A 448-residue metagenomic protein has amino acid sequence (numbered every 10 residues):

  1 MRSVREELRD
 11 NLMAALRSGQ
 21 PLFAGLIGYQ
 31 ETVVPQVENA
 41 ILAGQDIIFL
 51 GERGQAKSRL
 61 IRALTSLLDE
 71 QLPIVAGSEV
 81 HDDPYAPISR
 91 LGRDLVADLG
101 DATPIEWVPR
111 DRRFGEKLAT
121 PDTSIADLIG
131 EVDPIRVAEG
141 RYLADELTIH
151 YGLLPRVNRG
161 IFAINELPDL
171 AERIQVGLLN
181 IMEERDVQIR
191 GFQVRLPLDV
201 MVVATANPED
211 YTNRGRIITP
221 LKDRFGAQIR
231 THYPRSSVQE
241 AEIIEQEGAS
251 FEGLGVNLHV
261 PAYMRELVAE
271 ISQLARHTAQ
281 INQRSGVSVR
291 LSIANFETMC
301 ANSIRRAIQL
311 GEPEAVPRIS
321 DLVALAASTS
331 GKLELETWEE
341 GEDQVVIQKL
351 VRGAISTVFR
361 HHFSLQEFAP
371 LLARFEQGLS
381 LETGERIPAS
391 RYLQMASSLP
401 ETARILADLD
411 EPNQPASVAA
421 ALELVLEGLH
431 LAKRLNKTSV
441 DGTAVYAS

Functional and structural regions predicted by a protein language model:
M1-V238, A249-E266, A279-R284, F359-S448: Conserved ASCE/P-loop NTPase catalytic core
R17, Q273-L274: Short connector loops/turns at beta-strand edges and beta->alpha or beta->beta junctions
L42, D46, T65, Q273 (+5 more regions): Amphipathic alpha-helical core segments of compact helical bundles
I244, V268-S272: Short alpha-helical scaffolding segments that buttress acidic/His motifs in well-ordered protein cores
L254-P261, L274-I347: C-terminal helical "lid" subdomain and adjoining coupling/linker elements of P-loop NTPases
V316-Q394: Extended alpha-helical coiled-coil/bundle linker/stalk regions that scaffold oligomerization and domain organization
